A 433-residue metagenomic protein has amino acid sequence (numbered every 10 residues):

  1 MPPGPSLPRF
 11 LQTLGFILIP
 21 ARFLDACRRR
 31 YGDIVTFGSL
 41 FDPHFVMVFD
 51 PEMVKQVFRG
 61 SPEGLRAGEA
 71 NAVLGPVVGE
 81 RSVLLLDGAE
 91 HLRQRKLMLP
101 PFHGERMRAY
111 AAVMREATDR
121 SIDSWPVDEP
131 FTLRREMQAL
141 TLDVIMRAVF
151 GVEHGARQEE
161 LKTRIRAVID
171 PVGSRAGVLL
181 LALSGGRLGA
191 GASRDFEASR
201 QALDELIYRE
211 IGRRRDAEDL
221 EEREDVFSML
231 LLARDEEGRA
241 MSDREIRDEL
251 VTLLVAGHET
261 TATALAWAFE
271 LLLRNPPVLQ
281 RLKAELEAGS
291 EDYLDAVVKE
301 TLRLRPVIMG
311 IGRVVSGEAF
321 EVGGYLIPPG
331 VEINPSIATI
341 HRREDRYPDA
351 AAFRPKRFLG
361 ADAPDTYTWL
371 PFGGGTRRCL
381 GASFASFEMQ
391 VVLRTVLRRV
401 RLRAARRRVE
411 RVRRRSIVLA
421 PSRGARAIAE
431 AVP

Functional and structural regions predicted by a protein language model:
M1-L7, A111, R115, T163-V168 (+9 more regions): Cytochrome P450 I-helix active-site segment
M1-P2, R66-L74, E90, R106-T263: Cytochrome P450 heme-thiolate monooxygenase catalytic core
M1-R93, R108, A112-R120, V152-A156 (+3 more regions): N-terminal membrane-proximal hinge/A-helix region immediately C-terminal to the signal-anchor transmembrane segment
T13-G32, E205, R209, A288-G323 (+1 more regions): Conserved cytochrome P450 K-helix E-x-x-R motif and the immediately C-terminal K′/meander segment
R28-R29, T118, R166-V168, E287-G289 (+2 more regions): Cytochrome P450 proximal C-terminal region
R93-Q94, V251, G323, D345-R346 (+3 more regions): Cytochrome P450 heme-thiolate "Cys pocket" and heme-binding signature region
T260-E285, S383-R399: Cytochrome P450 catalytic-core helices
G317, P335-D362: Conserved cytochrome P450 K-helix/beta-meander segment immediately N-terminal to the heme-binding cysteine loop
